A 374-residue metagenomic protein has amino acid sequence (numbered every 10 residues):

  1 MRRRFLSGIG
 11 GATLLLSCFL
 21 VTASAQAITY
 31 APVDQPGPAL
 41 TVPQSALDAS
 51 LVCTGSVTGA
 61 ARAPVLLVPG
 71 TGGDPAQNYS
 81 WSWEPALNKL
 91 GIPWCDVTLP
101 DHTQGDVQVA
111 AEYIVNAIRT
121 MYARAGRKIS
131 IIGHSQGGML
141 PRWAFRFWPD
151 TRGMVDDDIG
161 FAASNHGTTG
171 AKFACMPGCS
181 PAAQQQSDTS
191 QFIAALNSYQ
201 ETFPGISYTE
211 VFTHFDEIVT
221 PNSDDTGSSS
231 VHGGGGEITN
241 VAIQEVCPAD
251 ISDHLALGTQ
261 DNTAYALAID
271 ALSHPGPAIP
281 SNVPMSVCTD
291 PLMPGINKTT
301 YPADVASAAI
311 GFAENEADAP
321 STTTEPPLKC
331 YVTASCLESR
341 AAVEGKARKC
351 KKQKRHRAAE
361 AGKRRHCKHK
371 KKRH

Functional and structural regions predicted by a protein language model:
M1-Q26: Secretory targeting and sorting signals
L14, A49, G91, A171 (+8 more regions): Secretory pathway export signals and precursors
I28-Q44, V52-K128, T299-P326, T333-A341: Active-site catalytic motif of lipid deacylating hydrolases and related acyltransferases
V52-T54, A174-S180, V246-P248, V287-T289 (+4 more regions): Sequence contexts marking disulfide-bonded cysteines in secreted/extracellular proteins
A61-P64, L90-C95, R124-I129, T151-D157 (+2 more regions): Loop/turn elements at helix/coil->beta-strand transitions in domains of secreted/extracellular proteins
P69, Q108-T202, I218: Serine-dependent carboxylesterase/thioesterase catalytic core of lipase-like alpha/beta-hydrolase/SGNH enzymes
P204-A342: C-terminal catalytic-base region of ester-bond hydrolases, centering on the histidine of the charge-relay
R340-H374: Polybasic, low-complexity, intrinsically disordered segments
